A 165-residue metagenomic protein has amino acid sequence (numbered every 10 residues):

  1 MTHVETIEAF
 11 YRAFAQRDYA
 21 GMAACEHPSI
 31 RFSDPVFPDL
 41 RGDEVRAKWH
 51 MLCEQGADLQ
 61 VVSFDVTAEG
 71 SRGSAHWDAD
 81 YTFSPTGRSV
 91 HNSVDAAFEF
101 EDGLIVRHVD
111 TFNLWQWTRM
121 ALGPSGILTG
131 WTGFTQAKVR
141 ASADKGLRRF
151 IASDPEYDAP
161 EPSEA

Functional and structural regions predicted by a protein language model:
V4, H27, R31-D34, K48 (+3 more regions): Generic, low-specificity signal for short hydrophobic/alpha-helical stretches with a mild N-terminal bias, encompassing
V4-C25, E156-D158, A165: Short acidic-aromatic low-complexity motifs
I7-F10, M22-A23, I30, V45 (+4 more regions): Hydrophobic pocket/interface hotspot
A9, F32-P35, P85: A general structural-boundary detector
Y19-G21, H27-G73: A solvent-exposed, acidic/Ser-Thr-rich amphipathic alpha-helical stretch
C53-Q60, T67-A165: A beta-strand edge to alpha-helix "cap/lid" segment located at domain peripheries
